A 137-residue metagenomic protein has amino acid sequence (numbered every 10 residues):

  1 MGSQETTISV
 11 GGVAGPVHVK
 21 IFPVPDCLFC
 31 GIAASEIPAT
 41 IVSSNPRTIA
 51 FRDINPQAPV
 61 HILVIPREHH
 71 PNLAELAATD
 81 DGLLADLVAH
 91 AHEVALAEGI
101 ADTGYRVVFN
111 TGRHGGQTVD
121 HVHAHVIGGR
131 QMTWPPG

Functional and structural regions predicted by a protein language model:
G2-G137: HIT superfamily nucleotide-processing domains
